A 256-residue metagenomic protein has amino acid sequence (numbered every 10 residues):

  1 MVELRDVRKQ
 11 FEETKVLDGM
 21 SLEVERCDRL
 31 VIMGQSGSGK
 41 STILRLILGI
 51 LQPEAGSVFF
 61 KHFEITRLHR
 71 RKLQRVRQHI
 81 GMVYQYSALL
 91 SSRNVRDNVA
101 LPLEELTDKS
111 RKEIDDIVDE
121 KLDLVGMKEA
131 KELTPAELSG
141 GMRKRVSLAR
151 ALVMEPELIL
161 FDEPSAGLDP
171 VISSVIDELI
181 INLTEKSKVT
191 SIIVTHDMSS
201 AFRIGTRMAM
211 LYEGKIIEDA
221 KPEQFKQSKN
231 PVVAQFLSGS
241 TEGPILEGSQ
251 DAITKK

Functional and structural regions predicted by a protein language model:
L48: Helix-to-loop junction immediately C-terminal to a conserved catalytic motif
G56-E64: Conserved ABC transporter NBD signature motif
F63-E64, R111-E129: Conserved ABC ATPase "signature" region
T134-L138, M142: Conserved ABC ATPase signature
V153-E157: A short, proline-enriched helix->beta-strand linker immediately N-terminal to the Walker B motif in ABC-type P-loop
I159-D162: Catalytic Walker B motif of ABC-type/P-loop ATPase nucleotide-binding domains
